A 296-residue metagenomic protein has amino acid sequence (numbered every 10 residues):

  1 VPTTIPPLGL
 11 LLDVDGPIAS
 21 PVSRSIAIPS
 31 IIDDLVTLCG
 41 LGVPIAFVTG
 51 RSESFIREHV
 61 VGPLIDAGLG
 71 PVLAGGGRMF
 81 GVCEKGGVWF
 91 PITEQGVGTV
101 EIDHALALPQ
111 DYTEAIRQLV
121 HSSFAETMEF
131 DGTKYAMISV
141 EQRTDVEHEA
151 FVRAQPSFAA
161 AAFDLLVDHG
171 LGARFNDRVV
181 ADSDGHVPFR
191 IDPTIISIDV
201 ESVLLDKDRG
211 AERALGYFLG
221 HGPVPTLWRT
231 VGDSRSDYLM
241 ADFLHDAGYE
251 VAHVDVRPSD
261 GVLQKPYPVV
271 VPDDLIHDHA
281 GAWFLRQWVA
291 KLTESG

Functional and structural regions predicted by a protein language model:
P2-L11, S30-V43, L244-A247: A short, Lys/Arg-enriched amphipathic alpha-helix followed by its capping loop at the start of a domain
T3-G9, E201-V203, D208-G296: Mg2+-dependent phosphoryl-transfer enzymes with acidic/Ser/Thr/Gly-rich catalytic loops
T3-S25, F47-V48, G81, A211 (+1 more regions): Asp-based phosphoryl-transfer active-site loop
L10-G16, C83-G87, I92-E94, G132-R143 (+2 more regions): Short loop/turn segments at strand-loop or loop-helix junctions that form parts of catalytic or ligand-binding pockets
P29-I32, V61-G62, A107-V120, A150-N176 (+1 more regions): Well-ordered, non-membrane alpha-helical segments in soluble/globular domains
P29-T133: Active-site phosphate-binding/coordination module
I56-V60, I92-T93, V140-Q142, Y238-L244 (+1 more regions): A short acidic (Asp/Glu
S123-R229, S236-D242: Conserved acidic, metal-coordinating active-site core of Asp-based, Mg2+-dependent phosphoryl-transfer enzymes
